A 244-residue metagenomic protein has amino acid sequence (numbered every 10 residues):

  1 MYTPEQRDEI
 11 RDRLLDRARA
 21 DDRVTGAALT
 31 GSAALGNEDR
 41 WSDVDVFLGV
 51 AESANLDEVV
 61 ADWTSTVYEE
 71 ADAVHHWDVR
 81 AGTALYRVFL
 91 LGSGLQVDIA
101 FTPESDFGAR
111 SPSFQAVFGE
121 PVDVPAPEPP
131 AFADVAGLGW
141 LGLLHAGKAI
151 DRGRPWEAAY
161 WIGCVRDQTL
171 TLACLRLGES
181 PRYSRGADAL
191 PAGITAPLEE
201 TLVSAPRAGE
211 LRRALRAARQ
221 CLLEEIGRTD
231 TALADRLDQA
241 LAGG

Functional and structural regions predicted by a protein language model:
M1-D22, A33, W41, L48-I99: Metal-dependent nucleotidyltransferase catalytic core
G26-L29: Hydrophobic/anchoring residues in structured secondary elements
D39-W41, S111-P112: Short aromatic-enriched loop/helix-cap "lid" or pocket-rim segments at secondary-structure transitions that line
S105-D134: A short, charged helix-loop
D123-G244: Conserved nucleotidyltransferase catalytic core and NTase-mimicking acidic/glycine-rich helix/loop elements in nucleic
